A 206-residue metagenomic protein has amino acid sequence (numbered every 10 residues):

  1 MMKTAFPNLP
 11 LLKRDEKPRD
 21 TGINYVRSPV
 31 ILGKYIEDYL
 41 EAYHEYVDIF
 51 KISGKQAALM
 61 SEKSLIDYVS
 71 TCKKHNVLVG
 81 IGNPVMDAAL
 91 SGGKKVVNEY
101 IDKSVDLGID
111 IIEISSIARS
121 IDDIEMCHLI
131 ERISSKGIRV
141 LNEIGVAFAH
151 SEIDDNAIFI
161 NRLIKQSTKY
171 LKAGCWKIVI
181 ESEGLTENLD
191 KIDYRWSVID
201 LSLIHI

Functional and structural regions predicted by a protein language model:
M2-D67: Conserved N-terminal beta1-alpha1 strand-loop-helix module at the mouth
F6-E16, I31, G54, S70-V77 (+3 more regions): N-terminal and secondary-structure boundary signal
D20-K34, G54-A57, G80-K95, V146-R162: Active-site mouth loops of central-metabolism enzymes
T21-R27, D48-I52, V79-N83, I112-I114 (+2 more regions): Hydrophobic faces of well-ordered beta-strands that scaffold small-molecule active sites in alpha/beta enzyme cores
Y39-Y43, C72, K103-S104, I133 (+2 more regions): Generic structural signal for hydrophobic
A58-S70, L90-V97, A118-I138, T186-D200: Active-site-adjacent beta->alpha loops and helix N-cap segments on the catalytic face of soluble alpha/beta enzymes
I111-E187: Conserved anion-binding
I204-I206: Conserved small/polar residues in nucleotide/adenosyl-binding loops
